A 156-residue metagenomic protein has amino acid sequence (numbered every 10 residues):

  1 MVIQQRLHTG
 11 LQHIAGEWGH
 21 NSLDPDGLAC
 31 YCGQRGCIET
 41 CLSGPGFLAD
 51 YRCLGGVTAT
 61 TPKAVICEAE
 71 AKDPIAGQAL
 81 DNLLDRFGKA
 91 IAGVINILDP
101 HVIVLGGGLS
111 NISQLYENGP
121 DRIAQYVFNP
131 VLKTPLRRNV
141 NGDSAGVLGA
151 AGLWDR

Functional and structural regions predicted by a protein language model:
M1-V2, N21: Short beta-strand scaffold segments in enzyme catalytic cores
L7, S22-C30, Q34-R156: ATP-binding/phosphotransfer module of carbohydrate and carboxylate kinases, centering on a glycine-rich
H13-I14, Y116: Conserved catalytic-core motifs of eukaryotic protein kinase domains, centered on the activation segment
I14-L23: Short, intrinsically disordered, charge-biased short linear motifs at domain edges
